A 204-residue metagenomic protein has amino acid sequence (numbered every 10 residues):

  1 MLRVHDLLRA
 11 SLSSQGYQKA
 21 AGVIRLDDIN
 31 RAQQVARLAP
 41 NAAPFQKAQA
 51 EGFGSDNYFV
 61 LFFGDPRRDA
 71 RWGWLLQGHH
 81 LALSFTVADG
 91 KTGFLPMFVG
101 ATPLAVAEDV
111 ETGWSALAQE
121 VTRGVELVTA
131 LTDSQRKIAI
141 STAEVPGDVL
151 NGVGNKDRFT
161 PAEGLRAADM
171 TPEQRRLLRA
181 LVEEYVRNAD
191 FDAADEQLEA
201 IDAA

Functional and structural regions predicted by a protein language model:
M1-G164: Acidic/His-rich structured neighborhood in mature extracellular/periplasmic domains
L165-A204: Extended, compositionally biased non-globular segments
